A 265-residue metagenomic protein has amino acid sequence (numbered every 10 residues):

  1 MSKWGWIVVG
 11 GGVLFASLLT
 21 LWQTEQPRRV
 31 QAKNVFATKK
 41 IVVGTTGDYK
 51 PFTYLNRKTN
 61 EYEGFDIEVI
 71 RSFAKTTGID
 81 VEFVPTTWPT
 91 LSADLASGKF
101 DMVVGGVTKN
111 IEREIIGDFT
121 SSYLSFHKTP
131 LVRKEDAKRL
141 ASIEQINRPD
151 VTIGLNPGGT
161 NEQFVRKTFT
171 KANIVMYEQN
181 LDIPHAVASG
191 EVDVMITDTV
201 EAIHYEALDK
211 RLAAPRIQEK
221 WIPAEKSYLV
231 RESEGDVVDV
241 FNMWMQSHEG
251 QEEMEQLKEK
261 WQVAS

Functional and structural regions predicted by a protein language model:
T20-Q26, G159-Y177, A213-Q218, M245-S265: Ligand-binding clefts/hinges and TM-proximal coupling segments of bilobed small-molecule sensing domains
R28-V107, I115: Extracytoplasmic small-molecule ligand-binding "clamshell" domains of the periplasmic binding protein/Venus flytrap
K39-T45, E63, I143-G158: Short loop->beta-strand "edge-of-pocket" segments that line small-molecule binding or catalytic clefts across diverse
G47, S125-V132, T199, I203-Q246 (+1 more regions): Periplasmic-binding protein-like
T53-T59, I70-I79, S142-P149, T160-Q179 (+3 more regions): Ligand-binding cleft/hinge of the Venus flytrap
I67-E68, E82-A93, V175-S189, A224: Short helix-initiation/N-cap motifs at beta->coil->alpha
P89-A93, G106-I115, K167, A188-I222: A ligand-binding cleft/hinge motif common to bilobed small-molecule-binding domains
T120, K134-V151: Flexible hinge/capping segments at coil-to-helix
